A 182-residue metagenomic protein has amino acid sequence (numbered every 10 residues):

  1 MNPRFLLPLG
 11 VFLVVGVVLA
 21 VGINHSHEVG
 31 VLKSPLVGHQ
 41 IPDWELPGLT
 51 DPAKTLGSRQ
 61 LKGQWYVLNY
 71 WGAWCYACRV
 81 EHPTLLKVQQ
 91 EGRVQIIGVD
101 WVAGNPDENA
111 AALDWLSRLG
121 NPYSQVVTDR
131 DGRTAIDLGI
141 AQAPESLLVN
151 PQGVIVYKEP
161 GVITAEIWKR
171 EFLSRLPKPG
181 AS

Functional and structural regions predicted by a protein language model:
M1-P47, S182: N-terminal targeting signals for export/organelle localization
G22, G92, L148-S182: Thiol-/selenol-based redox modules, centered on thioredoxin-like and closely related oxidoreductase domains
W44-V67, Q90: A short beta-strand-turn-helix
Q64-Y66, W71-W74, Q142: Short pre-active-site segment immediately N-terminal to redox-active cysteine/selenocysteine motifs in thiol-based
V67-L68, I96, S146: Hydrophobic beta-strand anchors of alpha/beta hydrolase catalytic cores
Y70-K87: Conserved redox-active cysteine motifs that mediate thiol-disulfide chemistry, especially di-cysteine Cys-X(1-2)-Cys
V94-N109, P122-G132: Thiol-based oxidoreductase modules, predominantly thioredoxin-like and allied folds used for disulfide exchange
L113-Q152: Short, internal strand/loop/helix patches that form the active-site neighborhood or redox-interaction surface
